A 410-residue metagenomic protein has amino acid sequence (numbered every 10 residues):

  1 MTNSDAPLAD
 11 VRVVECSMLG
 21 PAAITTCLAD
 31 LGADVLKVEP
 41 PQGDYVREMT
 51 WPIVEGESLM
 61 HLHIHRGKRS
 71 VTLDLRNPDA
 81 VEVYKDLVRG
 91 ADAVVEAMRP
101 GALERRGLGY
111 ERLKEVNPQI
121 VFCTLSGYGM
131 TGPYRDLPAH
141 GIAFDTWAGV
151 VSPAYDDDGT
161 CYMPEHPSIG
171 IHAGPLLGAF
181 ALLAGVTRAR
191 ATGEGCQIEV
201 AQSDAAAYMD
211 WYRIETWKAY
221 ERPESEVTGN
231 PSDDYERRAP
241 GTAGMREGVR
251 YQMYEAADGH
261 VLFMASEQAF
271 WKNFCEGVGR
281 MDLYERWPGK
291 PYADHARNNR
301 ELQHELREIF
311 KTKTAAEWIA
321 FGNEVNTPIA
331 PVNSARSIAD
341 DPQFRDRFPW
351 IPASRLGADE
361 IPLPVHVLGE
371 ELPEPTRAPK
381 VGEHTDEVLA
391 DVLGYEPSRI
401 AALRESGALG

Functional and structural regions predicted by a protein language model:
M1-E194, K380, D386-G410: N-terminal helix-loop segment corresponding to the beta1-alpha1 unit of nucleotide/adenylate-binding folds
A143, S168-L183, A201-R213, S266 (+1 more regions): Mid-domain beta-loop-alpha active-site segment that forms a flexible, acidic cofactor/metal-binding surface
Y162-A173, G195-Q197, T242, V249 (+3 more regions): A short glycine-threonine-serine/GTX helix/turn-capping micro-motif
P175-C196, Y208, Y212-R222, C275-D282: Oxidoreductase and adenylate-handling cofactor-binding alpha/beta cores
W217-A243: Charged, glycine/proline-rich intrinsically disordered loops and linkers
D234-V325, I329: Aromatic-enriched alpha-helical interface/lid elements that frame and gate functional surfaces
E324-P373: A glycine-rich dinucleotide-binding beta-alpha-beta segment and adjacent secondary-structure elements that constitute
S354-A402: Flexible, small-/acidic-enriched active-site or ligand-binding loops
